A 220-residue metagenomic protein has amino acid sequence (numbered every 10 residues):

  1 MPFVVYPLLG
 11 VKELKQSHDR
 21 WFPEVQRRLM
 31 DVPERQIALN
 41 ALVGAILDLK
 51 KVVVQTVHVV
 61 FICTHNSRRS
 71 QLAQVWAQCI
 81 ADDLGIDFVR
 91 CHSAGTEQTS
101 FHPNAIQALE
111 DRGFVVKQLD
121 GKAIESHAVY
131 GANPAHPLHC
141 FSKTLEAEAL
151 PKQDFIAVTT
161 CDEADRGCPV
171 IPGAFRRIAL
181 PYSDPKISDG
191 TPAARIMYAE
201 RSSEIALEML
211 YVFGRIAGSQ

Functional and structural regions predicted by a protein language model:
F3-Q220: Short polar/charged helix/loop
